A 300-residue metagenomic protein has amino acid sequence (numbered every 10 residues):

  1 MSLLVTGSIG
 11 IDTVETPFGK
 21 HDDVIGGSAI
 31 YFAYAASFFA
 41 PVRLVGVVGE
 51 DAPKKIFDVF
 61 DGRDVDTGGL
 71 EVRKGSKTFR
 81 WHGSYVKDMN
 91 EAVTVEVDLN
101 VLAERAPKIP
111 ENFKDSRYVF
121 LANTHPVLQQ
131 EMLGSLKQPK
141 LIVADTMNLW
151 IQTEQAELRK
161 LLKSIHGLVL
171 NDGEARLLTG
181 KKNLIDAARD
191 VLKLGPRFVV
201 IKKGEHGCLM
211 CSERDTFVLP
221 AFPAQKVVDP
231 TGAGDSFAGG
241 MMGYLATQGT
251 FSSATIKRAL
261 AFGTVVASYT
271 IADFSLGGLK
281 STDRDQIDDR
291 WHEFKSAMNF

Functional and structural regions predicted by a protein language model:
M1-L4: Extreme N-terminal starter segment of soluble prokaryotic enzymes
I11-D23, F38-F120, G134-P139, D288-F300: Conserved N-terminal subdomain of the carbohydrate kinase-like
G27-S37, L133: Histidine-anchored nucleotide/phosphate-binding helix
A33-V42, Y244-A246: Alpha-helix C-terminal capping segments
Y34, R80-S84, G207-C211: Short beta-strand scaffold segments in enzyme catalytic cores
I56, L128-S135, A156-K160: A short acidic, amphipathic alpha-helical/loop segment
Q138-L141, N148-V218: Conserved phosphate/ATP/ADP-binding segment of small-molecule kinases
L184-F300: Conserved phosphate-binding/catalytic region of the ribokinase-like
